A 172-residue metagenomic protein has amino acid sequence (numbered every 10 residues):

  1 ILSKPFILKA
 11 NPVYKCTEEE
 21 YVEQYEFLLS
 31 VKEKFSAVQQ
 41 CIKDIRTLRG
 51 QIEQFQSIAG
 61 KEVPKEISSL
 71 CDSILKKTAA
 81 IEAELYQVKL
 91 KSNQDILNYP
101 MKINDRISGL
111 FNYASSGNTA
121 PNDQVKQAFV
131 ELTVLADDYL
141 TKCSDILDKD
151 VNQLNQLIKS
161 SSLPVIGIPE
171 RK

Functional and structural regions predicted by a protein language model:
S3-A37: Low-complexity, Pro/Ser/Thr- and charge-rich linker/hinge segments at domain boundaries
F6, A37-K172: Mature extracytoplasmic or organellar-lumen-exposed domains after removal of signal/transit peptides
